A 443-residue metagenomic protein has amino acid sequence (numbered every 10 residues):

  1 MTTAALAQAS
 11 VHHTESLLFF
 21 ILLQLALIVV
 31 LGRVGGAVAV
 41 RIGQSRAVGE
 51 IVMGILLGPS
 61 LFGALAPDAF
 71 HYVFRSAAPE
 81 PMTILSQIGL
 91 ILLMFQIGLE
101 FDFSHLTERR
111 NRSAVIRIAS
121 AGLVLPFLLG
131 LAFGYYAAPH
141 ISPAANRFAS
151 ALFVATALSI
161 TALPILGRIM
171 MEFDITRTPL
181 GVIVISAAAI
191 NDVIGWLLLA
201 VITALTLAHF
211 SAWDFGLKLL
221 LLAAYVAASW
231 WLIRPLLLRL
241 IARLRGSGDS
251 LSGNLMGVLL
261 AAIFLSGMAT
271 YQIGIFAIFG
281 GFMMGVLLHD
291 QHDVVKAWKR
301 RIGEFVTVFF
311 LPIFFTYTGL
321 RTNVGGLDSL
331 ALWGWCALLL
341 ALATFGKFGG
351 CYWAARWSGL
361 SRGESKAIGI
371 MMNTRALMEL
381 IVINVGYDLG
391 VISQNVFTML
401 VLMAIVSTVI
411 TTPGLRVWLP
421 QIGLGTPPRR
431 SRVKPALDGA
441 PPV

Functional and structural regions predicted by a protein language model:
M1-L17: Short, strongly hydrophobic alpha-helical membrane anchors
H12, L57-A114, A242-A337: Membrane-interface junctions of multi-pass transporters
H12-L27, A78-F95, A145-T161, K218-A228 (+3 more regions): Structural signature of hydrophobic alpha-helical transmembrane segments
L25-A37, I55, P59, G63-A64 (+15 more regions): Transmembrane alpha-helical segments of multi-pass membrane transport proteins and ion-pumping complexes
V30-R41, A64, F103-F173, T318-M403 (+1 more regions): Transmembrane alpha-helices that form the ion-translocation and gating core of multi-pass ion transport proteins
V34-G49, I55, L265-G280, M403-A404: Flexible hinge motifs at transmembrane-helix junctions and intramembrane kinks/re-entrant loops in multi-pass membrane
R41-Q44, A78, R109-A121, T178-I190 (+3 more regions): Membrane-interface segments at loop-to-transmembrane junctions
E50-F62, R117-L131, F153, S186-A200 (+4 more regions): Small-residue-rich segments of transmembrane alpha-helices in multi-pass membrane proteins, especially helix faces
